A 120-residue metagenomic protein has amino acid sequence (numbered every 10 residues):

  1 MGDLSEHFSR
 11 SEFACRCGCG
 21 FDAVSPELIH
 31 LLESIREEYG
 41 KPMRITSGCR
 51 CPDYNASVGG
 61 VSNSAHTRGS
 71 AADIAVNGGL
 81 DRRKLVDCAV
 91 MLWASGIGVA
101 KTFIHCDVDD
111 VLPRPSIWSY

Functional and structural regions predicted by a protein language model:
M1-E38, D110-P115, S119-Y120: Extracytoplasmic cell-surface/polysaccharide-interacting catalytic and binding patches
S5, F21, S62-N63, V99: Polar low-complexity intrinsically disordered regions enriched in Ser/Thr and small residues
E6, P52, A56, N63-A65 (+1 more regions): Flexible, active-site-adjacent loop/turn segments at secondary-structure boundaries
S9, S25, C51, G78-D81: Helix N-cap and loop-to-helix transition residues
C15-C19, C49-C51, C88, C106: Generic recognition of cysteine residues
G20-E27, T46, H66, N77: Generic, well-ordered alpha-helical segments
I29, E33-V58: Extended, low-complexity, intrinsically disordered C-terminal regulatory tails of eukaryotic serine/threonine kinases
N63-R68, A72-Y120: Catalytic cores and adjacent binding grooves of peptidoglycan-active enzymes
